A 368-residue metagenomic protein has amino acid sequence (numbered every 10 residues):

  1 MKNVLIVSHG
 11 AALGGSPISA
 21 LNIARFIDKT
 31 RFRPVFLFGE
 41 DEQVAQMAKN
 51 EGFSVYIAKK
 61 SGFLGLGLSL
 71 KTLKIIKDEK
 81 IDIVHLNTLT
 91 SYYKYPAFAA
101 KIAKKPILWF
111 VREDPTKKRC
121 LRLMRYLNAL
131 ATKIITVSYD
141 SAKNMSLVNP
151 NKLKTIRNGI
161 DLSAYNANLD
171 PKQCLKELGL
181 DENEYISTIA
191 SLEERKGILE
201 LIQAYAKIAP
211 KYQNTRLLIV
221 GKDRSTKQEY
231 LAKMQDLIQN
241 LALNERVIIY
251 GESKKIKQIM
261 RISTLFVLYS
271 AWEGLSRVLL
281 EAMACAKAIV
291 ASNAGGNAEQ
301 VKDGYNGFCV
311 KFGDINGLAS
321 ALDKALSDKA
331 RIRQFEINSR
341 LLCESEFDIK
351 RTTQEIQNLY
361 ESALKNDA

Functional and structural regions predicted by a protein language model:
V4-V7, L180-K196, I202-Y205, L217-L218: Conserved donor-binding/catalytic core segment of Leloir-type glycosyltransferases
L37, A288-A291, V301: Short hydrophobic beta-strand element within catalytic cores of glycosyltransferases and related nucleotide-activated
I107-I135, V148: A conserved, positively charged/aromatic
D140, G159: Carbohydrate-associated surface elements
L231-G251: Nucleotide-activated donor-binding/catalytic signature segment of Leloir-type glycosyltransferases, i.e., the conserved
E252, A271: Aromatic "clamp/platform" in nucleotide-sugar-dependent glycosyltransferases that forms part of the donor/acceptor
D303-G304, F308-I315, K324-A330: Conserved acidic donor-binding segment of nucleotide-sugar-dependent glycosyltransferases
G317, K324, R331-E346, T352-N358: A short, well-ordered alpha-helix in the C-terminal region of glycosyltransferases
